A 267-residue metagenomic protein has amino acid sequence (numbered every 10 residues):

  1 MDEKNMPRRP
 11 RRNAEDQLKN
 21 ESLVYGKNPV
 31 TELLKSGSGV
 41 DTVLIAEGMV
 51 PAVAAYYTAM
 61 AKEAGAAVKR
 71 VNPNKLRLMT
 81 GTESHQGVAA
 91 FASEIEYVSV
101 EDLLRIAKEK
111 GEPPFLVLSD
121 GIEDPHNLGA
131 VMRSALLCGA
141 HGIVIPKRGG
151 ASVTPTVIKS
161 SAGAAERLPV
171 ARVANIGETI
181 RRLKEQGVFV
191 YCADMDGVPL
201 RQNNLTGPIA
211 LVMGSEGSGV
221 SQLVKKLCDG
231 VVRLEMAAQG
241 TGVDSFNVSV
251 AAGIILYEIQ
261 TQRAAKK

Functional and structural regions predicted by a protein language model:
M1-I106: N-terminal positively charged helical leader segments and presequences
T31, L137, I158-A164, K226-K267: Structured adenosyl-cofactor binding patch, chiefly the S-adenosyl-L-methionine
K35-G39, R105-V198, Q202: RNA substrate-binding interface of SAM-dependent RNA methyltransferases
V53, G150-T156, S218-L227: Short, glycine/polar-rich helix-capping loops at beta-to-alpha or helix-loop-helix junctions that flank or form
K62, I180-K184, Q260: Surface-exposed amphipathic alpha-helices with a cationic face
N72, D120, P146-K147, L168 (+3 more regions): Short beta->alpha connector loops at strand-helix junctions that form conserved, small/polar/Pro-enriched
